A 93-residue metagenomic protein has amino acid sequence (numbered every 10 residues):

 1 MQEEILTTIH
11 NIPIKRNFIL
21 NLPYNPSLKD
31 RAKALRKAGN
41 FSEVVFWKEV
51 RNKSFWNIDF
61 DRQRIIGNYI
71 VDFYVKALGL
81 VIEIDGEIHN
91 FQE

Functional and structural regions predicted by a protein language model:
M1-E93: Nucleic-acid endo/exonuclease domains
